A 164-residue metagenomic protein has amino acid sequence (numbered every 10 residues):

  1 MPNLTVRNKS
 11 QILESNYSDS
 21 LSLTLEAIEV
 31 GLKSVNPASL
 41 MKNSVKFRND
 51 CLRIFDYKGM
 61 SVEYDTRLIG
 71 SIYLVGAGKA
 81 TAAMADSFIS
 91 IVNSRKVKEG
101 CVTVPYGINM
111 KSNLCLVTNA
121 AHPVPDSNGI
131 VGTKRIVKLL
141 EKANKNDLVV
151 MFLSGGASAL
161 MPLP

Functional and structural regions predicted by a protein language model:
M1-S154, S158-P164: Non-transmembrane, aqueous-exposed alpha-helical and coiled segments at domain scale
